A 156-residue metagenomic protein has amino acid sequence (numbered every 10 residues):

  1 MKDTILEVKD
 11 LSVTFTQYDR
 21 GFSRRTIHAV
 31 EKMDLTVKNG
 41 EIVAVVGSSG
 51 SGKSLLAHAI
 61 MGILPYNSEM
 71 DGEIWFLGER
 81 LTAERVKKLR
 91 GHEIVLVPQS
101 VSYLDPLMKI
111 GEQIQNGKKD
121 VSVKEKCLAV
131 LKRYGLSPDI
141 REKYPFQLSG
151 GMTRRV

Functional and structural regions predicted by a protein language model:
L6, H28-V30, L89: Conserved structural motif at the start of ABC-family nucleotide-binding domains
R24, R80-V95: ABC ATPase NBD coupling module
V43, S54-N67: Short, conserved post-Walker A segment of ABC-type ATPase nucleotide-binding domains
V46-S48: The feature captures the beta-strand-to-loop junction immediately N-terminal to the Walker
E69-R80: Conserved ABC transporter NBD signature motif
S100, P106-D120: Q-loop/switch helix immediately C-terminal to the Walker
E112, Y144-L148, M152: Conserved ABC ATPase signature
K124-D139: Conserved ABC ATPase "signature" region
